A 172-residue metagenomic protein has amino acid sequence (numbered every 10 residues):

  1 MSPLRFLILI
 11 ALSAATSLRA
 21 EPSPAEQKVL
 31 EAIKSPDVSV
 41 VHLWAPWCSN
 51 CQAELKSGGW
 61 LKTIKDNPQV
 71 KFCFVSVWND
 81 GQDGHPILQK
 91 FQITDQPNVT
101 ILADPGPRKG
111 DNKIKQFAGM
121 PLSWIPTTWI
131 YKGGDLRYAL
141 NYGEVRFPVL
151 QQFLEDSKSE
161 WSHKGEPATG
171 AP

Functional and structural regions predicted by a protein language model:
S2-L9: Sec-dependent signal peptide recognition, specifically the positively charged N-region followed immediately by
L9-R19: Hydrophobic h-region of N-terminal signal peptides that target proteins for export in Gram-negative bacteria
S17-S35, P97-D104: N-terminal "domain-start" segment that seeds a small globular fold
E21, F153-P172: Non-globular targeting/processing and membrane-anchoring segments
I33-S49: Short active-site neighborhood of thiol/selenol oxidoreductases, capturing the structured segment around
P46-A53, T127: C-type cytochrome heme c attachment motif
A53-I93, P107-K113: Structural microenvironment flanking redox-active thiols in thiol-disulfide oxidoreductases
G106-Q152: Thiol/disulfide oxidoreductase modules built on the thioredoxin-like
